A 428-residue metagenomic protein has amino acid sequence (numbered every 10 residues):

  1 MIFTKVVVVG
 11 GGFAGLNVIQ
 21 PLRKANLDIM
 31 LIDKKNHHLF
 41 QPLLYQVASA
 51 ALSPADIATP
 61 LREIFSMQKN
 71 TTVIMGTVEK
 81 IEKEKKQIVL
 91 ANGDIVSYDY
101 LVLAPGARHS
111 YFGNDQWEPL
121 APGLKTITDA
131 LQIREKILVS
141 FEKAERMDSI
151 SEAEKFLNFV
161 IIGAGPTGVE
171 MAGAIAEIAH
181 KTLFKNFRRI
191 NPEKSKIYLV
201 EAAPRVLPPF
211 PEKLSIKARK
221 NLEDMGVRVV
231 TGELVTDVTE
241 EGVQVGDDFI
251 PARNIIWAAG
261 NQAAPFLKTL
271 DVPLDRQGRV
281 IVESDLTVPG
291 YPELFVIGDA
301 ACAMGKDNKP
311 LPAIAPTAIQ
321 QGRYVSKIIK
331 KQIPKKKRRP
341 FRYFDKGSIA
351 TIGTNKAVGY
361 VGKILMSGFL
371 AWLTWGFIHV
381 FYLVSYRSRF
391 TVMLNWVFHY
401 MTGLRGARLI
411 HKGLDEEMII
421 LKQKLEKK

Functional and structural regions predicted by a protein language model:
M1-T4, T71-V160, V245, I256: FAD-binding core/adjacent interface of flavoenzyme oxidoreductases
M1-T72, E79, P166-P209, I256: Beta1-alpha1 glycine-rich phosphate/pyrophosphate-binding loop at the start of Rossmann-like nucleotide-binding domains
F3, S326-K428: C-terminal, flexible cofactor-proximal segment of oxidoreductases
V7-V9, S97-G106, V235, P251-G260 (+1 more regions): Short hydrophobic core segments
T72-I81, A176-S284, G290, R338: A Rossmann-like FAD-binding core segment of flavoenzymes
G106-H109, A172, N261-A263: Short glycine-rich anion-binding loops that position phosphate/pyrophosphate groups of nucleotides and phosphorylated
P119-S149, E241-Q244, D248-Q320, K327: FAD-site-proximal beta/loop scaffold in flavoenzymes
